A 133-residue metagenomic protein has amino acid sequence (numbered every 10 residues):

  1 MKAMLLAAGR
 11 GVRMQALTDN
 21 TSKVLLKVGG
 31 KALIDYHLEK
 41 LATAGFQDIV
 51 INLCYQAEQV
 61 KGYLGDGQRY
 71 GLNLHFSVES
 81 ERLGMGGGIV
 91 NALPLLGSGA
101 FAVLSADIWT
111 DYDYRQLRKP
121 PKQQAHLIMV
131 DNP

Functional and structural regions predicted by a protein language model:
M1-D19: N-terminal nucleotide-binding beta1-loop-alpha1 segment
K2-L5, K27, K31-S105, Y114-Q116: Conserved N-terminal catalytic core of the sugar/cofactor nucleotidyltransferase
G9, Y55, D131: Residue-level signal for short, function-critical loop segments
R10, A106-I108: Active-site metal-binding loops of divalent metal-dependent hydrolases
R13-M14, Q59, D111-Y112: Glycine/Thr-rich phosphate-binding loops of Rossmann-like dinucleotide-binding domains
A16, E81, M129-N132: Short Gly/Pro-enriched turn/cap motifs at secondary-structure boundaries
T110-P133: Conserved core of the sugar-phosphate nucleotidyltransferase
